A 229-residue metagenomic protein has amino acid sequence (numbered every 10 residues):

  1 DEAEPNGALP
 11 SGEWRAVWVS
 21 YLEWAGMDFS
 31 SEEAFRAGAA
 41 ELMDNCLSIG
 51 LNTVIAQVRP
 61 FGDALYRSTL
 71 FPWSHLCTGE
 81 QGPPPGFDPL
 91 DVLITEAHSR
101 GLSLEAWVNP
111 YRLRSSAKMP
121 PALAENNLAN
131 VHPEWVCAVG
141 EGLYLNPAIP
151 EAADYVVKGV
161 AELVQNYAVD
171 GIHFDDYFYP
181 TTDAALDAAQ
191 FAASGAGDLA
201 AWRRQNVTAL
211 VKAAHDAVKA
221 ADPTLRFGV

Functional and structural regions predicted by a protein language model:
D1-A3: Ser/Thr-rich, Pro/Gly/Ala-heavy low-complexity intrinsically disordered linkers and tails of secreted extracellular
L9-R36, I94, E105-N166: Active-site-adjacent "subsite" loops/lids of carbohydrate-active enzymes
R15-V19, V54-A56, L104-A106, I172-F174 (+1 more regions): Hydrophobic faces of well-ordered beta-strands that scaffold small-molecule active sites in alpha/beta enzyme cores
S31-I49, L76-R100, Y155, Q205-A213: Aromatic- and glycine-enriched glycan-recognition loops and surfaces that form the carbohydrate-binding subsites
A37-A64, N166-G171: Catalytic domains of carbohydrate-active enzymes, especially glycoside hydrolases
I49-P85: Aromatic-lined carbohydrate-binding/catalytic grooves of carbohydrate-active enzymes
A64-G79, R112-G140, D176-G195: Aromatic- and acidic-residue-enriched segments that line the glycan-binding/catalytic groove of carbohydrate-active
E151-G159, Q165-V229: Active-site neighborhood of glycoside hydrolase catalytic domains
